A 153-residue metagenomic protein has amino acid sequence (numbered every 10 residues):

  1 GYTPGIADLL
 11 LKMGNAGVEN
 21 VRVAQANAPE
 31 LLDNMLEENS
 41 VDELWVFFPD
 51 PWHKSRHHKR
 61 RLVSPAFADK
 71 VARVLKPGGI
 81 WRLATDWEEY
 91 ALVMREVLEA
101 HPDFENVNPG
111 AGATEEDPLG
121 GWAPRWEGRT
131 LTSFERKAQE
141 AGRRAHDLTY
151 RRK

Functional and structural regions predicted by a protein language model:
Y2-T3: Conserved SAM/SAH-binding beta-strand->alpha-helix loop
A7-E43: S-adenosyl-L-methionine
L11-G14, V74-P77, R144, T149: Aromatic-rich, lipid-facing transmembrane alpha helices and their immediate juxtamembrane interface loops in integral
R22, G79-A84: Short catalytic-loop micro-motif centered on adjacent basic/acidic residues
M35-L36, V41-L62: A short SAM/SAH-binding and catalytic strip from SAM-dependent methyltransferases
H53-H58, L83-H101: Conserved class I S-adenosyl-L-methionine
R61-I80: A short glycine-rich, Lys/Arg-flanked "PGG" loop and its adjoining helix->strand segment in the class I
E96-K153: Class I S-adenosyl-L-methionine
